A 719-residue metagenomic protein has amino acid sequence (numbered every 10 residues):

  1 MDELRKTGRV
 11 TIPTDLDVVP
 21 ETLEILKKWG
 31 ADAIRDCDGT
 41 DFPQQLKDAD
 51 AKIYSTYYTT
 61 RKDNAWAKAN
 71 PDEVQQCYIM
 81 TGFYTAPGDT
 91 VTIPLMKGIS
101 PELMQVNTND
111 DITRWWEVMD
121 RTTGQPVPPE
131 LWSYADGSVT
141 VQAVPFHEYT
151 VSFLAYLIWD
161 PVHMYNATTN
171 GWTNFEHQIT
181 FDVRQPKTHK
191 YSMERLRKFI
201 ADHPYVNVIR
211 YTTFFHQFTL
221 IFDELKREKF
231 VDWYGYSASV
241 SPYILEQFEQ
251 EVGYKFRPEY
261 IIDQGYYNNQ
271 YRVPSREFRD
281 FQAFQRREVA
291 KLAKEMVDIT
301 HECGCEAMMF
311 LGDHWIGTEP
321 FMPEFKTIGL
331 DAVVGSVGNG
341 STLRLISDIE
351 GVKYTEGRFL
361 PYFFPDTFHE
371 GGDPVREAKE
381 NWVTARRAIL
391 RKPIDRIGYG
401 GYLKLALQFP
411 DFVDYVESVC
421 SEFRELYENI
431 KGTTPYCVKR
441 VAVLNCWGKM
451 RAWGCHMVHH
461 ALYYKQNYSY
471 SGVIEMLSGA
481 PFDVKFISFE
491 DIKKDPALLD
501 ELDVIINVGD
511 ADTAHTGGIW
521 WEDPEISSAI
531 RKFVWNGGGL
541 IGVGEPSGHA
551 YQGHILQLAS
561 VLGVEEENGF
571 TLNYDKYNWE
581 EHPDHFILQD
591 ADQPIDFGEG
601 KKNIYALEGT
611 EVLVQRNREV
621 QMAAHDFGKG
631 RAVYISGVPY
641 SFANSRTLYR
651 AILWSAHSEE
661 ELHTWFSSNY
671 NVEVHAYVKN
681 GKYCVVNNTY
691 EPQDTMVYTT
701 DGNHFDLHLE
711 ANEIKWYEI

Functional and structural regions predicted by a protein language model:
E3, V10-K52, R195-T212, F325 (+4 more regions): Catalytic domains of carbohydrate-active enzymes, especially glycoside hydrolases
L46, A65-A67, L196-R197, N207-F214 (+11 more regions): Hydrophobic targeting/anchoring helices
A49-A51, G304-C305, K353, N536-G539 (+1 more regions): A short helix->loop->beta-strand "cap" motif at the edges of active sites that frequently abuts
A69-T327, L345, K431: Polysaccharide-binding and catalytic clefts of secreted carbohydrate-active enzymes
L220-D223, F230, K404-V438, S478 (+4 more regions): Extracellular ligand-binding/catalytic regions of CAZymes and related secreted enzymes and adhesion modules
A461-F486: Short helix-loop-beta junction
K493-D500, E522: Short amphipathic alpha-helix with an adjacent loop that forms part of the alpha/beta core around
G517-Q593, G598: A glycine-rich, often tryptophan-bearing local segment used as a flexible ligand/cofactor-contacting loop or short
